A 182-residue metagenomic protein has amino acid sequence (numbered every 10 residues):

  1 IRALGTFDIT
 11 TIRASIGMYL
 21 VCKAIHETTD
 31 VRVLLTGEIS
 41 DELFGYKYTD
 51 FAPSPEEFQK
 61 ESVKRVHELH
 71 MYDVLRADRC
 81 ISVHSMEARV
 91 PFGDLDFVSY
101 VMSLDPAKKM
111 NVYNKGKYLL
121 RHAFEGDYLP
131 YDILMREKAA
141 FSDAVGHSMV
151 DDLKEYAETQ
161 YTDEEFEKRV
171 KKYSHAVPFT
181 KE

Functional and structural regions predicted by a protein language model:
I1-D127, D143-Y156, R169: ATP-dependent adenylate-handling active sites, centered on carboxylate activation for C-N bond formation
P130-A140: Conserved S-adenosyl-L-methionine
T162-E182: Acidic, carboxylate-rich catalytic segments that either coordinate divalent cations
